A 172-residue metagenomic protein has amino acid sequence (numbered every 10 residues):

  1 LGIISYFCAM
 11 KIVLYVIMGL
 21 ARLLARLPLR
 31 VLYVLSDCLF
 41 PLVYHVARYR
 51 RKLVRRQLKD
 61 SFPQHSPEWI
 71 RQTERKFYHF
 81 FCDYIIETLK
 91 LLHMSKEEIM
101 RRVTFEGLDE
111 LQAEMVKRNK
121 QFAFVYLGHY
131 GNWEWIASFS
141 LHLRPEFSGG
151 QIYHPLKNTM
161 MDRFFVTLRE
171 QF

Functional and structural regions predicted by a protein language model:
L1-A9: Short, Lys/Arg-enriched N-terminal segments with co-localized hydrophobic residues within the first ~10-30 amino acids
S5, E114-R118, S140: Hydrophobic helix-cap positions at the C-terminus of alpha-helices in RecA-like/P-loop ATPase nucleotide-binding cores
M10-L127, N132, D162-L168: Membrane-anchoring hydrophobic helices of lipid-metabolizing enzymes
K120-F172: Catalytic core of membrane glycerolipid acyltransferases/transacylases, capturing the structured, soluble-facing
